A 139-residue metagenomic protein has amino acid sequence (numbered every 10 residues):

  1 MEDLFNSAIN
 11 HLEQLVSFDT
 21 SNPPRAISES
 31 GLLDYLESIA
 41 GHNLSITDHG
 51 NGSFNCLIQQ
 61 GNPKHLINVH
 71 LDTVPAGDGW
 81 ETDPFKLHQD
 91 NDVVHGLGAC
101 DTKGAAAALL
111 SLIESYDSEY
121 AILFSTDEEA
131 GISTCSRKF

Functional and structural regions predicted by a protein language model:
M1-G77: N-terminal helical capping/dimerization or prosegment-like subdomains of hydrolases acting on amide or phosphate bonds
P24, L97, D127: Conserved short-loop catalytic and cofactor-binding motifs
I27, C100-K103: Residues at secondary-structure transition points
N43-S45, K86, A121: Conserved beta-strand segments of alpha/beta enzyme cores
D48, N91, T126: Residues at the C-termini of beta-strands that transition into short coil/loop
Q60-C100: Catalytic-core environment of secreted peptidases
T102-F139: Acidic/histidine-rich catalytic neighborhood of metal-dependent amide-processing enzymes
